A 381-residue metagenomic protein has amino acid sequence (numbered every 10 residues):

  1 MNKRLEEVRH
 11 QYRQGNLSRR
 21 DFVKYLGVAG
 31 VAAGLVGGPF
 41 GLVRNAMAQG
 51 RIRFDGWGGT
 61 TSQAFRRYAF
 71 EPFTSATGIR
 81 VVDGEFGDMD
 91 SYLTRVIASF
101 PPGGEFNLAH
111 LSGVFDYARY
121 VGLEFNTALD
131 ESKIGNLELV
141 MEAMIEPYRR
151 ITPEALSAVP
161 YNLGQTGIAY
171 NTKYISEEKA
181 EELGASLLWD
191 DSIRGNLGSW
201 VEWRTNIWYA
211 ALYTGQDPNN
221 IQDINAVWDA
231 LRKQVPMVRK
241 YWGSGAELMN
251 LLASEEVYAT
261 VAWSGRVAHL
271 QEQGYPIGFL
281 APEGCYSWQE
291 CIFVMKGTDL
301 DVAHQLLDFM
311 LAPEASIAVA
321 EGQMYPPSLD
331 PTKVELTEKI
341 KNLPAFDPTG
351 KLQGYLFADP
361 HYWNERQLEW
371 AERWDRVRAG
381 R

Functional and structural regions predicted by a protein language model:
M1-D21, R44: N-terminal secretory signal peptides
G15, D21-V43: N-terminal export signals
N16, G38-G58: C-terminal segment of N-terminal export signals and the immediately downstream linker at the start of the mature
M47, E290, M295-A358: Mature extracytoplasmic/periplasmic domains
Q49-A118: Early extracytoplasmic/lumenal segment of secretory-pathway proteins
G59-R66, M89-D90, H110-A253: Extracytoplasmic ligand-binding site segments that recognize negatively charged/polar headgroups
D116-R119, A253, A259-P276: A ligand-binding cleft/hinge motif common to bilobed small-molecule-binding domains
W228-Q234, W242, Q271-K296: Periplasmic-binding protein-like
